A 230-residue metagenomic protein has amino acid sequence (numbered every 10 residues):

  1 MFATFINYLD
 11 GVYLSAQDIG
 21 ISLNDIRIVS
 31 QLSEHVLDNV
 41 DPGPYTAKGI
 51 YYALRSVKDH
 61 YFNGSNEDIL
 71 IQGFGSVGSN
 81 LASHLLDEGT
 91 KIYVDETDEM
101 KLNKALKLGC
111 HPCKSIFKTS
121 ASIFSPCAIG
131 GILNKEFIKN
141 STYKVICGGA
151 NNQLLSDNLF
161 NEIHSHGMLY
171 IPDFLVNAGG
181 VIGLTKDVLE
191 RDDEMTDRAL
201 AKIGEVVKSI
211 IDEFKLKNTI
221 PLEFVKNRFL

Functional and structural regions predicted by a protein language model:
M1-N63: Glycine/serine-rich phosphate-binding loop and adjoining beta1-alpha1 elements at the start of nucleotide-handling
A3, N7, R27, A47-R55 (+6 more regions): Predominant activation on well-ordered alpha-helical scaffold segments within soluble catalytic domains
N7, L86, L106, H164 (+1 more regions): Anion (oxyanion) recognition and catalysis
D10-L14, E34-L37, D68, T90-Y93 (+3 more regions): Structural motif
V12-Q17, N63-D68, F214-K226: Flexible, glycine/charged-enriched surface loops at secondary-structure junctions
D41-A121, S125: Glycine-rich phosphate/diphosphate-binding loop of Rossmann-like nucleotide-binding domains
N66, E99-L175: Rossmann-like adenosine-cofactor binding region
K144-R228: Adenosine-phosphate binding glycine-rich loop
